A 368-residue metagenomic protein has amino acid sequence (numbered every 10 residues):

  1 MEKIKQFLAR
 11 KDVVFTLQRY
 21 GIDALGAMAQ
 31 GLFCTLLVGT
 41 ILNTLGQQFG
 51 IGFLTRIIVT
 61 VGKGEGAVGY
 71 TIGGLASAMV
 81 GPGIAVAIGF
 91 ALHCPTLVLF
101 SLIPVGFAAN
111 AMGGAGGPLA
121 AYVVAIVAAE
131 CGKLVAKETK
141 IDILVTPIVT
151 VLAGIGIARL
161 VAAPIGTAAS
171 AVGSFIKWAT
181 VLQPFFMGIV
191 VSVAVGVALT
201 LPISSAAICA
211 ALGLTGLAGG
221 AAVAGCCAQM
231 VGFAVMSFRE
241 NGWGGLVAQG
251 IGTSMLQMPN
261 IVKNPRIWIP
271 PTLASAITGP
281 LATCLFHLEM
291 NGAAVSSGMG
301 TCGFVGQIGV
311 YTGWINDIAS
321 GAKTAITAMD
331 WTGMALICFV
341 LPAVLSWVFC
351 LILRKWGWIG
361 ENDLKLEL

Functional and structural regions predicted by a protein language model:
M1-L368: Pore-lining transmembrane helices
